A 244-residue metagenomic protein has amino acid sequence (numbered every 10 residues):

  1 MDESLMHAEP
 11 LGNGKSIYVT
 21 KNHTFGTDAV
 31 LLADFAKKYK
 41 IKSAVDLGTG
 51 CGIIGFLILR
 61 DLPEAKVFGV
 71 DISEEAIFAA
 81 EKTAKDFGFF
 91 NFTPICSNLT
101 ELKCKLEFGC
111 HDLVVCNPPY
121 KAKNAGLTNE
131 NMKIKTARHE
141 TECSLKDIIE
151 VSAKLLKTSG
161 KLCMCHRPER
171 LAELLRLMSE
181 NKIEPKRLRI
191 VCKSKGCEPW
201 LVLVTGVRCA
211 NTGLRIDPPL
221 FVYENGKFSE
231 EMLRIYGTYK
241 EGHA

Functional and structural regions predicted by a protein language model:
D2-S43, T49-C51, F56-D61, V202 (+1 more regions): SAM-dependent Rossmann-like transferase core, predominantly class I methyltransferases with a strong bias toward
L11, G88-F89, S179-K182: Short, structurally constrained coil/turn elements that cap an alpha-helix or connect an alpha-helix to the following
S16, K66, N91-T93, E184-R187: Conserved beta-strand segments of alpha/beta enzyme cores
T20, S97, L188-V191: Conserved beta-strand termini and adjacent loop/short-helix elements that scaffold enzyme active sites in alpha/beta
F25, E142-K193, C197-P199: Conserved Class I SAM-dependent methyltransferase catalytic core
D34-L127, E150: Conserved SAM/SAH cofactor-binding pocket of Class I
P118-D147: Mobile active-site "lid"/loop adjacent to the S-adenosyl-L-methionine
E198-A244: SAM/dcSAM-binding transferase cores
